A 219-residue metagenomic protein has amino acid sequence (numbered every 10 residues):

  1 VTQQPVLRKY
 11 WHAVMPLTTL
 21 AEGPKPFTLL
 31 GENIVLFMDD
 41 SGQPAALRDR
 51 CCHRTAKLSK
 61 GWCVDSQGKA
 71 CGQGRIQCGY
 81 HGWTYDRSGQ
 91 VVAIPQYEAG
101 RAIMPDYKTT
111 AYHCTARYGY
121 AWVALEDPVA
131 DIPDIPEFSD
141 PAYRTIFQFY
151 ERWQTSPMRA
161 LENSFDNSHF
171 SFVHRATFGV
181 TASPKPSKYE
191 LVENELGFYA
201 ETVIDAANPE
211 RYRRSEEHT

Functional and structural regions predicted by a protein language model:
V1-R8: A boundary/linker detector
Q4, Y112-T115, E162, E190-V192: A general structural signal for short secondary-structure junctions and capping/turn motifs
R8-W11, E22, T109, Y118 (+2 more regions): Sequence-level motif detector for i,i+2 pairs with an aromatic at +2
Y10-H12, L30-E32, T110, K185-S187 (+1 more regions): Short beta-strand or tight-loop elements that sit immediately N-terminal to catalytic metal-binding acidic residues
H12, P16, S59-W62, S171-V180: A short, aromatic/hydrophobic, helix- or strand-capping loop or linear motif that either lines the entrance/gate
M15-D140: Rieske [2Fe-2S] iron-sulfur-binding domain
Q43, T55, V129-E217: C-terminal catalytic domain of Rieske-type non-heme iron oxygenases
C51, H218-T219: Adenylate-forming
